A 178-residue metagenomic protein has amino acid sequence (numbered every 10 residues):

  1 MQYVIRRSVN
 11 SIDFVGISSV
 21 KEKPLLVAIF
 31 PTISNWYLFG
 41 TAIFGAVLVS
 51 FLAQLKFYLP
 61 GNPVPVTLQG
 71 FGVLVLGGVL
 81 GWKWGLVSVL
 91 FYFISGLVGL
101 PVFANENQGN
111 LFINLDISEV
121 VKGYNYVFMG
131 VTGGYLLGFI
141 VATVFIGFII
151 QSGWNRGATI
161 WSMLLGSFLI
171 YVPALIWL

Functional and structural regions predicted by a protein language model:
Q2-L90, V98: Hydrophobic transmembrane alpha-helices
V4, N10-P31, Y37, T41-F44 (+2 more regions): Short helix-perturbing small/polar motifs within transmembrane alpha-helices
A53-V144: Alpha-helical membrane segments and adjacent membrane-interface helices in multi-pass membrane proteins
P60, V64, W161, V172-L175: Hydrophobic alpha-helical membrane segments of integral membrane proteins
L74-V79, L165-A174: Small-residue-rich segments of transmembrane alpha-helices in multi-pass membrane proteins, especially helix faces
S95, G99-L100, L169-L178: C-terminal TM-helix exit segments that contain a strictly Trp-centered aromatic cap at the helix terminus
